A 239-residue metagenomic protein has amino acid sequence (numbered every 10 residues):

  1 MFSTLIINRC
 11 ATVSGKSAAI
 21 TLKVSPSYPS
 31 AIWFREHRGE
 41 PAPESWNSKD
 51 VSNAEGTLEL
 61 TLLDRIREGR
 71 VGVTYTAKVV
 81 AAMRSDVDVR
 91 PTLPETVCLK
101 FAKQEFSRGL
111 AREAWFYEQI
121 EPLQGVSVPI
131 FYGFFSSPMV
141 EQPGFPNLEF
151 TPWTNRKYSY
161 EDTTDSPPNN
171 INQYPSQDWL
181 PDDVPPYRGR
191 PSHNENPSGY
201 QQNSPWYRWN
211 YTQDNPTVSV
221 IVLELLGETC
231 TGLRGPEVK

Functional and structural regions predicted by a protein language model:
M1-E68: Juxta-kinase regulatory segment immediately upstream of eukaryotic protein kinase catalytic domains
F2-I6, C10-V13, S17, S25 (+8 more regions): ATP-dependent kinase catalytic cores of phosphoinositide-metabolizing enzymes and PI3K-like protein kinases
F34-R35, N47, F116, T154 (+1 more regions): Short linear interaction motif-like sites in intrinsically disordered regions of transcription factors
R38-A42, L93-L99, V184-R188: Generic detector of short, locally flexible boundary/turn motifs and exposed helical patches
W46-S48, E105, N196-Y200: Short, charged, low-hydrophobicity "junction" segments
S48, A54-G125: ATP-binding glycine-rich loop module of kinase domains
E121, V128-V238: Conserved structural core of kinase catalytic domains
